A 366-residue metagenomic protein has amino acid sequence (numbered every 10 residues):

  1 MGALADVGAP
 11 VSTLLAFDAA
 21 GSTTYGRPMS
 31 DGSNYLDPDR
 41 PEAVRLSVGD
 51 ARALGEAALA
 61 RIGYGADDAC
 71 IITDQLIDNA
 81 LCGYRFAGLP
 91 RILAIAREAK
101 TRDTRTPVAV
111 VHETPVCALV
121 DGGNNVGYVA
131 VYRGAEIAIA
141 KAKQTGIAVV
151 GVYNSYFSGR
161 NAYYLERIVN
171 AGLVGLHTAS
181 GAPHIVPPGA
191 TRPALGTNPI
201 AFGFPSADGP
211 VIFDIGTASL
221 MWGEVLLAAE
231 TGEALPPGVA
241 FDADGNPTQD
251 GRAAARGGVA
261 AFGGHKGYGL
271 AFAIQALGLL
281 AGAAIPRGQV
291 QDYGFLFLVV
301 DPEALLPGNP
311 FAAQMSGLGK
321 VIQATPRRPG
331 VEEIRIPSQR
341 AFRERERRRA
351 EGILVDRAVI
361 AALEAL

Functional and structural regions predicted by a protein language model:
S12-T13, T23-Y25: Short, positively charged and aromatic/hydrophobic N-terminal segments
S30-E42, L46-A51, P286-L366: Catalytic-core signal marking the mid-to-C-terminal active-site face
S30-L46, A53-I72, I77, R85-D103 (+4 more regions): Acidic, glycine/proline-rich low-complexity segments that act as flexible tails and inter-domain linkers
G88-I139: Active-site cofactor/substrate anionic-group-binding motifs, chiefly glycine- and Lys/Arg-rich phosphate-binding loops
L119-A207: A generic, well-ordered mixed alpha/beta core segment in the N-terminal half of proteins
I185-R252: Phosphate/diphosphate-binding glycine-rich loops and adjacent basic-rich segments that engage nucleotide
E230-I285: Secondary-shell segments that build the walls of catalytic and ion/ligand-binding clefts
